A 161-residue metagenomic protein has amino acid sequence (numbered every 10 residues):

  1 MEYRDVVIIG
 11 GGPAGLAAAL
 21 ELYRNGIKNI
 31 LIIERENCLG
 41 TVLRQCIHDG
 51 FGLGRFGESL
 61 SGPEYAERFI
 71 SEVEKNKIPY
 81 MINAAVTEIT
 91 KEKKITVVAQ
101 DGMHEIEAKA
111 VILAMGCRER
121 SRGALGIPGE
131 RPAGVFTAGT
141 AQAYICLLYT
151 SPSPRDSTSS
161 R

Functional and structural regions predicted by a protein language model:
M1-I9, E67-L148: FAD-binding core/adjacent interface of flavoenzyme oxidoreductases
V6-I27: N-terminal Rossmann-like FAD-binding beta1-loop-alpha1 element of flavoenzymes
G12-A14, C38, E119, R155: Residue-level detector of alpha-helix initiation sites
A19-E21, R44-Q45, A124-I127: Short amphipathic alpha-helical segments
N29-E34: Short beta-strand "acidic-cap" motif of Rossmann-like dinucleotide-binding folds
E36-S59: Conserved N-terminal glycine-rich FAD pyrophosphate-binding loop of Rossmann-like flavoproteins
Y149-D156: Conserved small/polar residues in nucleotide/adenosyl-binding loops
T158-R161: N-terminal low-complexity segments that are often proline-rich with Ser/Thr-Pro
